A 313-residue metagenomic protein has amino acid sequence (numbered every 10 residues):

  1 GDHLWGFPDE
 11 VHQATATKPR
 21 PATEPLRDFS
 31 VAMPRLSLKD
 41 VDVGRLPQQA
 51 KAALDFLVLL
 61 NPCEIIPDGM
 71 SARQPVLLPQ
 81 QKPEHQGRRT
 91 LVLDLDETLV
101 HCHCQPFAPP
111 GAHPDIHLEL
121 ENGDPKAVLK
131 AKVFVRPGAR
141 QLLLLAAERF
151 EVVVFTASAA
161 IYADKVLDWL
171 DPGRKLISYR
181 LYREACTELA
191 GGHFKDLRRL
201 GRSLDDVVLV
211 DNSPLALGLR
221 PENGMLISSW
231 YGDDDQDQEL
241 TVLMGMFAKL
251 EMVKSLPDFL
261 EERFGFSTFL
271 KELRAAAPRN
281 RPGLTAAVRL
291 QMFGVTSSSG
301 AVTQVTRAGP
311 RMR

Functional and structural regions predicted by a protein language model:
G1, R27, F56, N61 (+7 more regions): Core residues of folded domains in eukaryotic genome-function proteins
G1-T90, H103-P106, P110, A287-S298 (+1 more regions): Long, acidic (Asp/Glu-rich), low-complexity accessory segments flanking structured domains
A53, V128, L250-V253: N-terminal, Lys/Arg-enriched amphipathic/low-complexity engagement segments that precede the first folded domain
I66-G69, Q80-K82, D124-V152, T187-G191: Short, acidic loop-to-helix structural element flanking the phosphoryl-transfer center in phosphate-processing enzymes
P79-L91, T98-R136: Active-site neighborhood of HAD-like aspartate-dependent phosphohydrolases
D96-T98, H103-C104, A185, S213-P214: Anionic group-transfer/hydrolysis microenvironments
L145-R149, A159-R313: C-terminal cap/substrate-recognition subdomain and adjoining C-terminal extension of metal-dependent phosphatase-like
V154-T156: Conserved hydrophobic ligand-interaction patch in extracellular adhesion modules
